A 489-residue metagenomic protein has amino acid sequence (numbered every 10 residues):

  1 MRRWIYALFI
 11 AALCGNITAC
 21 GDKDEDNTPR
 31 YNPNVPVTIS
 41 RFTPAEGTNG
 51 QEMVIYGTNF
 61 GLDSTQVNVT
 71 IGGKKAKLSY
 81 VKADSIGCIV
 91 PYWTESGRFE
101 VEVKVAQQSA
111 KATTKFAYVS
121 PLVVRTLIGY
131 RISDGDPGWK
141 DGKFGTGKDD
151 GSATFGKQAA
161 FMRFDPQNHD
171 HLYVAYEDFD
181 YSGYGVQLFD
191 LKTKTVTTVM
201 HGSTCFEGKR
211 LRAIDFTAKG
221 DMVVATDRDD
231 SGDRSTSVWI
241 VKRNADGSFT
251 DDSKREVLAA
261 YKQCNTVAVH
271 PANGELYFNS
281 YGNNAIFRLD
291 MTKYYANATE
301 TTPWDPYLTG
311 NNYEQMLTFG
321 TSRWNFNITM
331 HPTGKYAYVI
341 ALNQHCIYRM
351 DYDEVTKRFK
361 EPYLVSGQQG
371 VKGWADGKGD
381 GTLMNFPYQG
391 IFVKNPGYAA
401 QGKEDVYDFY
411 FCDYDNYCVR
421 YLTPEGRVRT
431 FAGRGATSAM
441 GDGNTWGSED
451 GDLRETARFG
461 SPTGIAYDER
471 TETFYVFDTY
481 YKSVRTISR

Functional and structural regions predicted by a protein language model:
G15-A19: C-terminal motif of bacterial Sec signal peptides marking the signal peptidase cleavage site
G21-S64, Q108-R125: Beta-strand/beta-sandwich contexts
V35, T48, E52-I55, C88-V101 (+3 more regions): An edge-strand/N-cap motif at the start of beta-rich repeat modules
I55, S120-Q158, T193-R212, R228-D229 (+5 more regions): Gly/Pro-rich loop segments of beta-rich domains
F164-H169, F216-K219, V269-N273, M330-G334 (+2 more regions): Residue-level detector of Asp-centered blade-edge/turn motifs that repeat once per structural unit in beta-propeller
Q167, A175-F179, A225-D230, A272 (+8 more regions): Short loop/turn segments immediately following the C-termini of beta-strands
L172, M222-V223, L276, A337 (+2 more regions): Hydrophobic beta-strand positions that form the internal "hydrophobic ladder" of WD40/Gbeta-like beta-propeller blades
R458-R489: Blade-level signature of beta-propeller repeat domains, shared across WD40, Kelch, NHL, RCC1 and BNR/Asp-box propellers
